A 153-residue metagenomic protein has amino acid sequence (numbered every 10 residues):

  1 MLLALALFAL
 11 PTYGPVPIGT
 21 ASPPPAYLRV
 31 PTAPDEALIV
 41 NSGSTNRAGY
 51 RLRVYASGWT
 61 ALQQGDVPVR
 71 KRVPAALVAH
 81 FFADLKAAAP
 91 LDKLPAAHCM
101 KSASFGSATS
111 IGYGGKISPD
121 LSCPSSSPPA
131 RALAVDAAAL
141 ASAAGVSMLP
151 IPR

Functional and structural regions predicted by a protein language model:
L3, P11-S42, K93-R153: Short, well-ordered, aromatic-rich surface patches in folded extracellular/luminal domains
R47, D66, D92-A96: N-terminal post-signal-peptidase region of extra-cytosolic proteins
A48-Q63, F105: A short, structured beta-strand/loop element
V54, F81, T109-I111: Residue-level detector of buried hydrophobic side-chain packing in well-ordered secondary-structure elements
Y55-G58, A75-L77, L121-P129: A short, sequence-level motif marking secondary-structure junctions
S57-P68, I117-L121: Acidic/histidine-rich, surface-exposed loop or edge segments in extracytoplasmic proteins
V67-R70, S126: Short, surface-exposed beta-strand-loop junctions and turns on beta-sheet-rich folds
V73-F105: Short, internal acidic amphipathic alpha-helical interface segments that mediate docking to partner proteins
